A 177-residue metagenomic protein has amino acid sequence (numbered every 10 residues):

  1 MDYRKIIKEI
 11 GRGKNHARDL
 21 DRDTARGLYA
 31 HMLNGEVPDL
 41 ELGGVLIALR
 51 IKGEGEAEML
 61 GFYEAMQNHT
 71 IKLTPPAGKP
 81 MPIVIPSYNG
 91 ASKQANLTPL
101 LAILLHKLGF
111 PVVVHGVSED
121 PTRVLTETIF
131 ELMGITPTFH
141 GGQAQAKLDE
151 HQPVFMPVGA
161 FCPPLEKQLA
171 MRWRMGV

Functional and structural regions predicted by a protein language model:
M1-Q94, H106-L108, V112: Acidic, glycine/proline-rich low-complexity segments that act as flexible tails and inter-domain linkers
L46-R50, T126-I129, F161: Active-site-proximal beta-alpha loop/turn segments in soluble metabolic enzymes
G55, Y63, T128-F130, M171-W173: Generic alpha-helical propensity signal that fires on short helical segments and nearby coil/disordered stretches
E56, L73-T74, M133, P157-G159: Short alpha-helix boundary/capping motifs
G78-A146: A generic, well-ordered mixed alpha/beta core segment in the N-terminal half of proteins
G141-V177: Phosphate/diphosphate-binding glycine-rich loops and adjacent basic-rich segments that engage nucleotide
